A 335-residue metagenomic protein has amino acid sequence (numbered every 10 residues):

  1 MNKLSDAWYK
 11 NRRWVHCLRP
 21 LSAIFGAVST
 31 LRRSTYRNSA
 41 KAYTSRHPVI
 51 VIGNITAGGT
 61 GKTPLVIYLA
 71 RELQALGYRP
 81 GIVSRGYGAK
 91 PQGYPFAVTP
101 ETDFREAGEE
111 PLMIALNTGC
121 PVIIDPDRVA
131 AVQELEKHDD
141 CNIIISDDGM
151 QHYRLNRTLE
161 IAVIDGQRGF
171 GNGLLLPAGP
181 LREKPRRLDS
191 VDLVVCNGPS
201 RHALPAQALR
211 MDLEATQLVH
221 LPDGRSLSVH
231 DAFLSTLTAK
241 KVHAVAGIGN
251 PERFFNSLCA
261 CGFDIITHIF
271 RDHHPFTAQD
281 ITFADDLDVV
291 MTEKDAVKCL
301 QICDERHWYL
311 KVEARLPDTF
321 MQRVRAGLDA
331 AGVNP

Functional and structural regions predicted by a protein language model:
M1-K10, G169-D288, P335: C-terminal accessory "lid"/substrate-recognition subdomains
M1-P48, A331: A transmembrane-helix-recognition feature enriched in membrane-embedded lipid enzymes and envelope glyco-/phospholipid
I24, T63, I114, D147 (+3 more regions): Residue-level signal for inorganic ion chemistry
S34-P100: Walker A (P-loop) phosphate-binding motif
Y78, D139-C141, A239, D286-L287: Short, high-confidence coil segments that cap the C-terminus of an alpha-helix and link into the following beta-strand
G86-Y87, P91-L204: Phosphate/Mg2+-binding loops and adjacent switch elements in nucleotide/diphosphate-handling enzyme cores
T158-G169, G179-E183, P205-Q217, K298-T319: A short, gly/pro- and small-residue-rich
D286-D288, K294-P335: Generic C-terminus detector
